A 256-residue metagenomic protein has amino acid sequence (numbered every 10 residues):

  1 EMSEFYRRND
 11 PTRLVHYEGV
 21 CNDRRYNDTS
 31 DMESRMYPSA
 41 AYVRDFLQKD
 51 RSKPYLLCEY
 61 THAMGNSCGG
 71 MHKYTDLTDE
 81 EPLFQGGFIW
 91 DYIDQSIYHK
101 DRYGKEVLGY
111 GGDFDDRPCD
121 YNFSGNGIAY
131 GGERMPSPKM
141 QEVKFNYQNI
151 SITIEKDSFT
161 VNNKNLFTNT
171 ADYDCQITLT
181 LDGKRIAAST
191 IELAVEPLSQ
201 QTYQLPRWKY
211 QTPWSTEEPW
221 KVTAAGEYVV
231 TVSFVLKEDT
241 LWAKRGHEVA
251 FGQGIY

Functional and structural regions predicted by a protein language model:
E1-T160, N165-R185: Extended substrate-binding grooves/exosites of carbohydrate-active enzymes
C175, L179-K244: Intrinsically disordered, low-complexity Pro/Gly/Ser/Thr-rich segments with frequent PxxP/GP/PP motifs and embedded
D239-Y256: Short beta-strand elements
